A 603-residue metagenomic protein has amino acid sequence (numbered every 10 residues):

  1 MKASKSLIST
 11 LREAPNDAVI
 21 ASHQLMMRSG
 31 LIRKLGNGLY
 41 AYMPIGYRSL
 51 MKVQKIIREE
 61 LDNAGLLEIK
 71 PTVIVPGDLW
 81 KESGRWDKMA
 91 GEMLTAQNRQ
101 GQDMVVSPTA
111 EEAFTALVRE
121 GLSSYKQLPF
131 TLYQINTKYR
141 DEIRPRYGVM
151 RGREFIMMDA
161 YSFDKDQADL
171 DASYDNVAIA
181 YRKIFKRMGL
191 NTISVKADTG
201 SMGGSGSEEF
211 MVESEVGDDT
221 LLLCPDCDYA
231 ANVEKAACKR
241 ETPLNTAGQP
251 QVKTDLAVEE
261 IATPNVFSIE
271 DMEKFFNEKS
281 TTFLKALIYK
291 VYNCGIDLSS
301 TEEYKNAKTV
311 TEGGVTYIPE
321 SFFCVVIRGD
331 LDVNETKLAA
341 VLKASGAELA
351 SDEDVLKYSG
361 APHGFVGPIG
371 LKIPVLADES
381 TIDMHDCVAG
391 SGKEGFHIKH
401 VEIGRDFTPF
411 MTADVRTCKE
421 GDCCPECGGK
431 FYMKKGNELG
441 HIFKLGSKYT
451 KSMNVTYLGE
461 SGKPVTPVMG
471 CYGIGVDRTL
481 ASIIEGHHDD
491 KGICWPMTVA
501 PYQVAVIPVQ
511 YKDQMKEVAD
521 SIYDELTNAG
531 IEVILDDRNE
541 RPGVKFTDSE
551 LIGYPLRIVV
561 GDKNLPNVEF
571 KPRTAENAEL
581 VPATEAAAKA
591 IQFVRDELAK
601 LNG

Functional and structural regions predicted by a protein language model:
M1-R99, Y161-G200, G314-T316, D330-L331: TRNA-binding/sensing appendages of the translation machinery
I74-L79, D354-K357, D537-V544: Short acidic loop-to-helix transition motifs that present clustered carboxylates
D87-M104, V212-L223: Acidic, His- and aromatic-enriched active-site or binding-groove loops in soluble protein domains that engage sugars
R99-Y133: Hydrophobic alpha-helical hairpins/lids featuring a short glycine-rich hinge
E111-V118, R144-A160, A168-Y472, V476: Extended, low-hydrophobicity, polar/charged segments
M272, G470-V499, Q503: C-terminal, non-catalytic macromolecule-binding modules
G492-K545: Generic long, charged, amphipathic alpha-helical segments
Y523-A590: C-terminal structured "cap/appendage" subdomains that terminate the fold
